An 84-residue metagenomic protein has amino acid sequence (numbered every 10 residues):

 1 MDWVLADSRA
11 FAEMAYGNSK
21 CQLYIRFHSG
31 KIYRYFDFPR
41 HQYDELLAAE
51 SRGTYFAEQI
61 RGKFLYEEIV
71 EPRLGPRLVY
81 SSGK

Functional and structural regions predicted by a protein language model:
M1-K84: Acidic/histidine-enriched, beta-strand-rich ligand/metal-binding domains
